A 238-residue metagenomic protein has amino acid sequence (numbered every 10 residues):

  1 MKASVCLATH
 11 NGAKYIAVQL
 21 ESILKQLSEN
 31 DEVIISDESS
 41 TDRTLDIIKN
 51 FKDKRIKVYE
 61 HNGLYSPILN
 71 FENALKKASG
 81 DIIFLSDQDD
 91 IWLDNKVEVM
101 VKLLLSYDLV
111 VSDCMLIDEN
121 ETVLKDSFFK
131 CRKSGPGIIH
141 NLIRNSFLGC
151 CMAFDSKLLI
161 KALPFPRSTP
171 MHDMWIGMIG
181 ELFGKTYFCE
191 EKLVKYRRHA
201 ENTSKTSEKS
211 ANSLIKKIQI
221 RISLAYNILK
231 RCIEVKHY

Functional and structural regions predicted by a protein language model:
K2-S4, E32, W175: Cell-envelope/extracellular polymer assembly enzymes that use nucleotide-activated donors
G12-K25: Short, well-formed alpha-helical segments that are part of the catalytic scaffolds of diverse glycosyltransferases
D31-S39, Y59-E60: Short beta-strand/loop segment that forms part of the nucleotide-sugar
D37-D46, L64: A conserved acidic beta->alpha catalytic loop
H61-A78: Glycine-rich, basic loop-to-helix element that forms the pyrophosphate-binding segment of sugar-nucleotide handling
I83: Short aromatic/hydrophobic "clamp" motif used to bind/position activated sugar donors
V97-L124: Conserved donor NDP-sugar-binding/catalytic core segment of glycosyltransferases
P136-S207: Conserved nucleotide-sugar donor-binding catalytic segment
